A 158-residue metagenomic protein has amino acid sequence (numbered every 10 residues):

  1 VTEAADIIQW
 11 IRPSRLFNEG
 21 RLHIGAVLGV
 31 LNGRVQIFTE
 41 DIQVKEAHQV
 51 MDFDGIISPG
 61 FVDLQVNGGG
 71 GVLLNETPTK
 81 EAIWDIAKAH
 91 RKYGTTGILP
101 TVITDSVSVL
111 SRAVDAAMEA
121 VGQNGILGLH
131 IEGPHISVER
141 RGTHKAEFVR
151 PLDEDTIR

Functional and structural regions predicted by a protein language model:
T2-W10, R15-S58: Histidine-rich, glycine-flanked metal-binding segment
D6-I11, V44-W84, K88: Replace "His-x-His-based motif
F17, V30, L74-E76, R150: Short beta-strand-to-turn element immediately C-terminal to the catalytic PLP-Schiff-base lysine in fold type I
I42, R150-R158: Histidine/acidic residue-rich metal-binding segments in metalloenzymes
E46-G55, A113-N124: Short amphipathic alpha-helices and their capping/turn segments at secondary-structure boundaries
N67-G69, W84-A113, G125-E139: Divalent metal-dependent hydrolysis catalytic cores, especially in the metallo-beta-lactamase
G71, E139-P151: Glycine-rich phosphate-binding "P-loop"
S111-V114, H144, E154-I157: Distinct, well-ordered alpha-helical segments
